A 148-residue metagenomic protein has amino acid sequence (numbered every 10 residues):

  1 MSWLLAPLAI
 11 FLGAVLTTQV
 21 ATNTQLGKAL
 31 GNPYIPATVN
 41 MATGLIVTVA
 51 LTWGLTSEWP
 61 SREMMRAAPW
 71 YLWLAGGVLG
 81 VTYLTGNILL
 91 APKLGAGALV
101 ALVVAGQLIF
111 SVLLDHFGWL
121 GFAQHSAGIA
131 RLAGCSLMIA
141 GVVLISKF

Functional and structural regions predicted by a protein language model:
M1-F11, L16-T18, Q25-K28, T43-L72 (+3 more regions): Membrane-interface interhelical linkers
V15, L79-G80, L137, L144: Hydrophobic residues within membrane-embedded alpha-helical segments of Major Facilitator Superfamily
K28-N32, G86-L102: Structural motif at transmembrane-helix junctions in multi-pass transporters
P36, L90, F117-W119: Hydrophobic/aromatic residues within transmembrane alpha-helices of multi-pass small-molecule transporters
V39, L102-V103, A130-A133: Hydrophobic core positions of alpha-helical segments in small-molecule transporters and transporter systems
T43-V47, L102-F117, S136: Alpha-helical transmembrane segments of compact multi-pass small-molecule transporters, enriched in specific families
R66-L94: Specific transmembrane alpha-helical segments of multi-pass solute transporters/efflux pumps, especially DMT/EamA
G128-S146: Hydrophobic transmembrane alpha-helices of multi-pass small-molecule transport proteins
